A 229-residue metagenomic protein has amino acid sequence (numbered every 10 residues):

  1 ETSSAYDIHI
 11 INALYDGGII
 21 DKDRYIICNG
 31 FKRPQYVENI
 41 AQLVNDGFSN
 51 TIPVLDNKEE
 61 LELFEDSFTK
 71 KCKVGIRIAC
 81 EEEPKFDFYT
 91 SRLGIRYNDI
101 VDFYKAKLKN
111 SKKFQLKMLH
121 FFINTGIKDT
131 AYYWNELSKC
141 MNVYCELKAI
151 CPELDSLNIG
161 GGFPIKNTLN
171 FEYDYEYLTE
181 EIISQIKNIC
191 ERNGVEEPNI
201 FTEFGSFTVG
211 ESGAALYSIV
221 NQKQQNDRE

Functional and structural regions predicted by a protein language model:
E1-S156, Q185: Active-site-proximal beta-alpha core segment in soluble small-molecule metabolic enzymes
K117, T125-E229: C-terminal active-site-proximal or functional interface alpha/beta core segments in diverse enzymes
